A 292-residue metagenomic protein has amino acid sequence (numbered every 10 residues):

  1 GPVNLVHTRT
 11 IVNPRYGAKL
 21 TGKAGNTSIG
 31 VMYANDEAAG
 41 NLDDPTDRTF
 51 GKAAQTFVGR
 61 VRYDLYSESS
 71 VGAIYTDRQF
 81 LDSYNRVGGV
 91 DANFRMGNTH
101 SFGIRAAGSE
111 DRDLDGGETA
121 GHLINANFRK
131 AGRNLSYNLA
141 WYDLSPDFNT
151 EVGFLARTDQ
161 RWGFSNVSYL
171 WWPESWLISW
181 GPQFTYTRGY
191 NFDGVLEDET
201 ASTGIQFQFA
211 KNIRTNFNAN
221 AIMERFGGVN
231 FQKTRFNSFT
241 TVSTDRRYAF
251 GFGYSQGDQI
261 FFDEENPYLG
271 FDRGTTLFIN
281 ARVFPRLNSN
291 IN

Functional and structural regions predicted by a protein language model:
G1-G189: Surface-exposed, low-hydrophobicity segments enriched in Gly/Pro/acidic/Ser residues that characterize the mature
N13, R105-R112, G116-N292: Exposed, low-structure sequence patches enriched in small/polar residues
